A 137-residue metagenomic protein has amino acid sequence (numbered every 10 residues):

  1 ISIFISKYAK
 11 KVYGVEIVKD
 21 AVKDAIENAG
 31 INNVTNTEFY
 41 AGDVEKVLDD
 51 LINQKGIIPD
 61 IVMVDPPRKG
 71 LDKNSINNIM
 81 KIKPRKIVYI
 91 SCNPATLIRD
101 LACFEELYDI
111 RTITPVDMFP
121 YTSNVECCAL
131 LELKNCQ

Functional and structural regions predicted by a protein language model:
I1-Q137: Rossmann-like S-adenosyl-L-methionine
